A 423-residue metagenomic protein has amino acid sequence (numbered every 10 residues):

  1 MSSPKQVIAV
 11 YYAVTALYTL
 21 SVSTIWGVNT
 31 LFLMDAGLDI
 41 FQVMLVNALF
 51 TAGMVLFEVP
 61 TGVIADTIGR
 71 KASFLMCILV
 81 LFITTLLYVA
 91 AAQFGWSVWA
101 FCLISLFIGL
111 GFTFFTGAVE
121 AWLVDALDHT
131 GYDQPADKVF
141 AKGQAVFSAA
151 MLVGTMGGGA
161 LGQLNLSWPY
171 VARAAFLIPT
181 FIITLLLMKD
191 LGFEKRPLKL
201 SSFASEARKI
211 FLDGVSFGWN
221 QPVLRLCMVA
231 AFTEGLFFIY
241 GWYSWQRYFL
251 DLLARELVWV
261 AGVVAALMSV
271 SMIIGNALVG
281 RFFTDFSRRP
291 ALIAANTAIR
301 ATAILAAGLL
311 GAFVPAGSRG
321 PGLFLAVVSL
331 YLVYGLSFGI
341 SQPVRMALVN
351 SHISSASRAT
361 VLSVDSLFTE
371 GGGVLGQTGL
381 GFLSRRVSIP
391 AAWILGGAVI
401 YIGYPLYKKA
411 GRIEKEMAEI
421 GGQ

Functional and structural regions predicted by a protein language model:
M1-K5, K189-C227: Juxtamembrane intracellular "pre-TM" segments in multi-pass secondary transporters
S2-L56, P222-M268: Helix-loop boundary and gating motifs at the non-cytosolic
A16, T84, G95-F115, F232 (+1 more regions): Hydrophobic core of transmembrane alpha-helices in multi-pass small-molecule transporters, especially MFS/SLC-type
D35, S148-F176, R247-R255, G280-D285 (+2 more regions): Transmembrane alpha-helix termini and helix-breaking/packing motifs in multi-pass membrane transporters
L56-R70, G162, I274-R289, S384-R385: Helix-to-loop junctions at the C-terminal end of transmembrane segments in multipass secondary transporters
L75, L79-W96, A298-G320: C-terminal ends and interior cores of transmembrane alpha-helices in multi-pass membrane transporters/permeases
I104-S148: Cytoplasmic helix-loop-helix junction between adjacent transmembrane helices in 12-TM secondary transporters
R173-S201, K409-I420: Helix-loop junctions on the cytosolic side of multi-pass membrane transporters, especially the intracellular loop
